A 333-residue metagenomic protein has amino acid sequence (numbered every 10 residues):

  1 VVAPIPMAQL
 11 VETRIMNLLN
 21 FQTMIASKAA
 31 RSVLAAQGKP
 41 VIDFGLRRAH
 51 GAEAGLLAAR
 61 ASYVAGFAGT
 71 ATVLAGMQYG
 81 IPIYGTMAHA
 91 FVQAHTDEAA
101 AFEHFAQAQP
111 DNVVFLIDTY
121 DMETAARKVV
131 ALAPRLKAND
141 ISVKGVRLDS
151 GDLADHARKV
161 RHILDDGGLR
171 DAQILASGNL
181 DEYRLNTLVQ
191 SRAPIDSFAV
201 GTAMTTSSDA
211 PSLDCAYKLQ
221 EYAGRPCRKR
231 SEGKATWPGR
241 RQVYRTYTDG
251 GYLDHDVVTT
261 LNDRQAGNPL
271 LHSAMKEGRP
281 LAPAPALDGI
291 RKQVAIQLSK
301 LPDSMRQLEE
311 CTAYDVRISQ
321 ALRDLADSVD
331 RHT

Functional and structural regions predicted by a protein language model:
V1-G167, Y183-R184: Buried, small/hydrophobic-residue-enriched core segments of structured protein domains
T86, L116-D118, L148-G151, L175-S177 (+2 more regions): Generic beta-strand/beta-sheet core signal
H162-G167, A172, L180-T333: Gly/Ser/Thr/Ala-enriched C-terminal appendages of enzymes
